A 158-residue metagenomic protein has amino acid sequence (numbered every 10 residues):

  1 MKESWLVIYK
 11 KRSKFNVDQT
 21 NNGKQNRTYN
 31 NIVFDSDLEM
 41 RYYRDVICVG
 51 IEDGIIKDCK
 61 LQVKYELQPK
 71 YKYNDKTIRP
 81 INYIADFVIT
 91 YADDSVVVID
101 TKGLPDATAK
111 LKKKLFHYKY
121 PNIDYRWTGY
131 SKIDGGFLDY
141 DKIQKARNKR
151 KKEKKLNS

Functional and structural regions predicted by a protein language model:
M1-S158: Electrostatic, structured charged patches in enzyme active sites and in nucleic-acid/phosphate-binding
